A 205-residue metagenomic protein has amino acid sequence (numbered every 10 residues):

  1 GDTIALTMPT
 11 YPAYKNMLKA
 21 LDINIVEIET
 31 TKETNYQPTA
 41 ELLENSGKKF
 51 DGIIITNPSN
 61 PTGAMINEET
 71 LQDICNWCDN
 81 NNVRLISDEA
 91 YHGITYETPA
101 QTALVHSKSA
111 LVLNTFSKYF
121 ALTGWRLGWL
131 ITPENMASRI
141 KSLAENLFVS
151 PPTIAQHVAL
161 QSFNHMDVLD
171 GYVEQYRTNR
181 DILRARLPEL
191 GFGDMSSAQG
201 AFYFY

Functional and structural regions predicted by a protein language model:
G1-L18: Conserved PLP-anchoring active-site segment centered on the Schiff-base-forming lysine
D2, I23, N80-R84, K108: A short helix->loop->beta-strand "cap" motif at the edges of active sites that frequently abuts
L6, E27, I55, S87 (+1 more regions): Hydrophobic residues in well-ordered beta-strands that form the structural core
T30-T98: Active-site phosphate-binding strand-loop segment of PLP-dependent enzymes
V105-R139, P151-I154: Active-site PLP attachment segment
E134-R139, T153-E174, R186-E189: Amphipathic alpha-helix from the class-I
L160, Y176-L187, D194-Y205: Conserved glycine-rich beta-strand-loop-beta hairpin in the small C-terminal domain of fold type I
